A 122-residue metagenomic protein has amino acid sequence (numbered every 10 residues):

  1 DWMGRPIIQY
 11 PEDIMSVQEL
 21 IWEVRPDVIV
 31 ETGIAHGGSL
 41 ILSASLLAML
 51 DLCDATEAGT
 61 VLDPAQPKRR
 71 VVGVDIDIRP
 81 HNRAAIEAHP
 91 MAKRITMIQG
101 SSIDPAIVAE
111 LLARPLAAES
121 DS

Functional and structural regions predicted by a protein language model:
M3-I8, E12-S122: S-adenosylmethionine/decaboxylated-SAM
